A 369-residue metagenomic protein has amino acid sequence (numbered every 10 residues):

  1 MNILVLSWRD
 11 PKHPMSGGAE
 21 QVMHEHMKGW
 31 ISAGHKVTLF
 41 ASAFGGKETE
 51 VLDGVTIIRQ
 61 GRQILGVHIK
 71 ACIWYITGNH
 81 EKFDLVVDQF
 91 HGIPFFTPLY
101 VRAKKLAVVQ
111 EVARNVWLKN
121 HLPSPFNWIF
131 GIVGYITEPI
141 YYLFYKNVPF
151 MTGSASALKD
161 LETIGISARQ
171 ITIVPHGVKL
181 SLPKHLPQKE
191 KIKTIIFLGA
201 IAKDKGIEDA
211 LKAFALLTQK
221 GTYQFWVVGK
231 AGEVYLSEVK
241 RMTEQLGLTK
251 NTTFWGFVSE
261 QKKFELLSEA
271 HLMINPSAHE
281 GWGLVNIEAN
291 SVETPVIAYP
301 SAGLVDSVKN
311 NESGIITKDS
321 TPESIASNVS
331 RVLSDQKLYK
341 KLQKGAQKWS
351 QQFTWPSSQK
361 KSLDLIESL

Functional and structural regions predicted by a protein language model:
Q21, K193, F197-L216, S237 (+1 more regions): A conserved mid-protein helix/loop that constitutes part of the nucleotide-sugar donor-binding site
A113, N127-M151, K159: Membrane-proximal helix-turn-helix segments that form the acceptor-binding/catalytic region of lipid-linked
S156, G177: Carbohydrate-associated surface elements
L198, Q224-E238, G256: Glycosyltransferase donor-sugar binding loop
S237-V258: Nucleotide-activated donor-binding/catalytic signature segment of Leloir-type glycosyltransferases, i.e., the conserved
A278: Aromatic "clamp/platform" in nucleotide-sugar-dependent glycosyltransferases that forms part of the donor/acceptor
N286, P295-A298, V308: Short hydrophobic beta-strand element within catalytic cores of glycosyltransferases and related nucleotide-activated
N310-N311, I315-P322, R331-Q336: Conserved acidic donor-binding segment of nucleotide-sugar-dependent glycosyltransferases
